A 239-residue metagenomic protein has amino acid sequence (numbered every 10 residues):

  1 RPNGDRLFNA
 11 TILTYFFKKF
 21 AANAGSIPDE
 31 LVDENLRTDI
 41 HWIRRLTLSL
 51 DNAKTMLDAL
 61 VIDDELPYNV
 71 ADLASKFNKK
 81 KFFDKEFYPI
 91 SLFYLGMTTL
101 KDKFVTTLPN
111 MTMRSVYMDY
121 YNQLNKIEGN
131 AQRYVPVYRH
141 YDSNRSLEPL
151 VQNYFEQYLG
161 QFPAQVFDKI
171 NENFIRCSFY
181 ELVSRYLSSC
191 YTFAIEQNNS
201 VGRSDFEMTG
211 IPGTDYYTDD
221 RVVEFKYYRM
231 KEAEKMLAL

Functional and structural regions predicted by a protein language model:
R1-F8: A short helix-loop-helix "switch/interaction" segment in the helical subdomain of ASCE P-loop NTPases
F8, L13-T14, A21-L239: Extended alpha-helical interface modules used as scaffolds for assembling large macromolecular complexes
